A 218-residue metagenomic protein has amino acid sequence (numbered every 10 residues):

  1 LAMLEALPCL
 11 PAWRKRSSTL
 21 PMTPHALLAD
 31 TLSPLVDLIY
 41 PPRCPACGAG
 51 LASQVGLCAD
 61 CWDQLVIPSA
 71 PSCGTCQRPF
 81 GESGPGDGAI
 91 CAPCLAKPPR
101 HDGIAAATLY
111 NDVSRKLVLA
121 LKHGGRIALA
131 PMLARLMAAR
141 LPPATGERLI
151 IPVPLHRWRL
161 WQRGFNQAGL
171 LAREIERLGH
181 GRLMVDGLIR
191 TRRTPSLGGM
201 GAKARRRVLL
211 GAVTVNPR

Functional and structural regions predicted by a protein language model:
M3-R218: Glycine-rich phosphate/pyrophosphate-handling loop used in enzymes and phosphotransfer proteins
